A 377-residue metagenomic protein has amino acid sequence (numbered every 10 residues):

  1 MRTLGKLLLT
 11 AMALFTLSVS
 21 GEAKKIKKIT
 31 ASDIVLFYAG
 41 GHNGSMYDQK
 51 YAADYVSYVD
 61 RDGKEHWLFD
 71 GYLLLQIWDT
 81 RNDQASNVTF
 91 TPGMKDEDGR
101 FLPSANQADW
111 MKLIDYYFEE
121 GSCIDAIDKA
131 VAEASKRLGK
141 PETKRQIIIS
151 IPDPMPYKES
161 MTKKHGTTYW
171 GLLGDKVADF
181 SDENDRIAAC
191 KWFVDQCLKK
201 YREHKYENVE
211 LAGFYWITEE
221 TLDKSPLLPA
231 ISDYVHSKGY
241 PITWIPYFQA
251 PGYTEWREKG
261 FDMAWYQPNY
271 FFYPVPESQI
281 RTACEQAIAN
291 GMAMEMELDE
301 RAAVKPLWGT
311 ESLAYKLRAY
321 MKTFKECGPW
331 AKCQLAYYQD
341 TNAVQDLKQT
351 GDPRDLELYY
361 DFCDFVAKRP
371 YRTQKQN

Functional and structural regions predicted by a protein language model:
M1-L8: Bacterial N-terminal signal peptides that target proteins for export
A11-S20: Hydrophobic h-region of N-terminal signal peptides that target proteins for export in Gram-negative bacteria
K25-A188: N-terminal catalytic cores of secreted or lumenal carbohydrate-active enzymes
D33-L36, L68-L74, K144-I148, V209-Y215 (+4 more regions): Structural preference for beta-strand elements that scaffold enzyme active sites
Y38-D54, E219-P226, I245-Y253, P268-S278 (+1 more regions): Acidic-and-aromatic substrate-binding clefts and catalytic sites of carbohydrate-active enzymes
T143-P156, V177-V194, L211-E220, S232-Y253: Aromatic-lined carbohydrate-recognition surfaces of secreted/lumenal glycan-active proteins
E207-E219, Y253, R257-P274: Aromatic- and acid-rich polysaccharide-binding/catalytic face of secreted or lumenal carbohydrate-active enzymes
Q249, M263-N377: Substrate-binding cleft of secreted/luminal carbohydrate-active enzymes
